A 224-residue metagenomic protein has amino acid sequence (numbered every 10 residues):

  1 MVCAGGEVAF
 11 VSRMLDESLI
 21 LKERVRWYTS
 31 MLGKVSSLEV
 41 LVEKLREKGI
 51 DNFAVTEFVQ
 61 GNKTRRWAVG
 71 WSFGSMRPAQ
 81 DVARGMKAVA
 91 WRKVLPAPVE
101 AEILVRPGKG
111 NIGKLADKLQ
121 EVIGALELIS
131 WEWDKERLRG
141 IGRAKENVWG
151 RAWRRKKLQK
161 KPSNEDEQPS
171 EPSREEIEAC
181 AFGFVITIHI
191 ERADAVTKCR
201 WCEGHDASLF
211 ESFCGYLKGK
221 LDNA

Functional and structural regions predicted by a protein language model:
M1, R24-M31: Conserved beta-strand signature within the Rossmann-like core of class I S-adenosyl-L-methionine
M1-A9: Mobile active-site "lid"/loop adjacent to the S-adenosyl-L-methionine
S12-K22: A short glycine-rich, Lys/Arg-flanked "PGG" loop and its adjoining helix->strand segment in the class I
L21-R24, K63: Intrinsically disordered, low-complexity regulatory regions enriched in Ser/Pro/Gly/Thr and acidic residues
K34-R84: Class I S-adenosyl-L-methionine
A68, S72-A224: Polybasic, low-complexity RNA-engagement segments
